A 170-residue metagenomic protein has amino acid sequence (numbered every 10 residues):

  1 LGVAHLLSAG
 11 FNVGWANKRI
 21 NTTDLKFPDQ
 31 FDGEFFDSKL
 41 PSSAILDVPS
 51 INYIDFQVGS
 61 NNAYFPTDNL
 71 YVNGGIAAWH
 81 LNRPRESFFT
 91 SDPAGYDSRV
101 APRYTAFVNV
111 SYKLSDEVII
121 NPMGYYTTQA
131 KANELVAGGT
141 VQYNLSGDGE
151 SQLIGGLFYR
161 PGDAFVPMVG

Functional and structural regions predicted by a protein language model:
L1-G170: Subset of outer-membrane beta-barrel
